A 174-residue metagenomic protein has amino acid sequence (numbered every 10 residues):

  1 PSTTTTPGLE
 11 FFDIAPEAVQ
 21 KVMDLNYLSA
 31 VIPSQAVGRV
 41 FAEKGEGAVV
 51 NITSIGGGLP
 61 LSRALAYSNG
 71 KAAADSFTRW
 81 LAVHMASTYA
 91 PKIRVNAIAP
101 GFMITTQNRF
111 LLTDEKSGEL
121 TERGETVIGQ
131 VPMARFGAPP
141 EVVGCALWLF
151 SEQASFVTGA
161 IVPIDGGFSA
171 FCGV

Functional and structural regions predicted by a protein language model:
P7-F11, A15-Q20, R123, V127: Substrate-binding pocket helix/loop in short-chain dehydrogenase/reductase
S34, G70: Active-site helix of classical SDR
R39, V83-T88, S155: Alpha-helical segment proximal to the catalytic Tyr-Lys
S54: Residue(s) in the substrate-gating loop at a strand-loop-helix junction that position the organic substrate next
L59, A146-L147, T158-V174: Short C-terminal tail/terminal secondary-structure segment of NAD(P)H-dependent dehydrogenase/reductase domains
Y89, R94, V157-G159: Short, small/polar-rich loop/turn modules that mediate ligand/substrate recognition or access, typified
P100-L111: Short, flexible catalytic-loop segment of classical short-chain dehydrogenase/reductase
